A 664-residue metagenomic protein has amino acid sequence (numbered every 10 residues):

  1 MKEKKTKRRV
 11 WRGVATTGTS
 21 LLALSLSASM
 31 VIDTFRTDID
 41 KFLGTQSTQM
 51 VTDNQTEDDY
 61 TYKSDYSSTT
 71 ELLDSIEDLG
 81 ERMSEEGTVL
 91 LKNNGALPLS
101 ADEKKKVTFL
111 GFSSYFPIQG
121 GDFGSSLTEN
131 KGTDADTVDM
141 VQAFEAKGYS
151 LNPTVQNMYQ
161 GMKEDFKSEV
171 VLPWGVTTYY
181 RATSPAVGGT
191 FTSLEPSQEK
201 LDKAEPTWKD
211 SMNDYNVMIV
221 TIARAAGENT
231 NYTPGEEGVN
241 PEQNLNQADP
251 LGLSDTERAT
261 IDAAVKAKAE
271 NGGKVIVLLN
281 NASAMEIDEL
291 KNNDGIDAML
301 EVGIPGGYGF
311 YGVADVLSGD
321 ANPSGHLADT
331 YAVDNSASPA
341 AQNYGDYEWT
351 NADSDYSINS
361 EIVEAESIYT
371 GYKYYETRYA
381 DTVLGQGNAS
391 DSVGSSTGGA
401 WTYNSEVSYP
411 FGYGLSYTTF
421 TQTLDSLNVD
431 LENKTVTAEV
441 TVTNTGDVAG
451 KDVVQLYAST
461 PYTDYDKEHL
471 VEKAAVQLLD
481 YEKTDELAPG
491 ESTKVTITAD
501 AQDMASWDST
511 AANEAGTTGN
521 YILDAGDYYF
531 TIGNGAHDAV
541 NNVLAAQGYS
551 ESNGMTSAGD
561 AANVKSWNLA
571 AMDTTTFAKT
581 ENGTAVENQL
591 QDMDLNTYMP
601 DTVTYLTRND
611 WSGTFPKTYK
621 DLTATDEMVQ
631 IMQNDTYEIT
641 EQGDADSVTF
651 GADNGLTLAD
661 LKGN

Functional and structural regions predicted by a protein language model:
M1-N664: C-terminal non-catalytic regions of proteins with extracellular/luminal or membrane-system context
